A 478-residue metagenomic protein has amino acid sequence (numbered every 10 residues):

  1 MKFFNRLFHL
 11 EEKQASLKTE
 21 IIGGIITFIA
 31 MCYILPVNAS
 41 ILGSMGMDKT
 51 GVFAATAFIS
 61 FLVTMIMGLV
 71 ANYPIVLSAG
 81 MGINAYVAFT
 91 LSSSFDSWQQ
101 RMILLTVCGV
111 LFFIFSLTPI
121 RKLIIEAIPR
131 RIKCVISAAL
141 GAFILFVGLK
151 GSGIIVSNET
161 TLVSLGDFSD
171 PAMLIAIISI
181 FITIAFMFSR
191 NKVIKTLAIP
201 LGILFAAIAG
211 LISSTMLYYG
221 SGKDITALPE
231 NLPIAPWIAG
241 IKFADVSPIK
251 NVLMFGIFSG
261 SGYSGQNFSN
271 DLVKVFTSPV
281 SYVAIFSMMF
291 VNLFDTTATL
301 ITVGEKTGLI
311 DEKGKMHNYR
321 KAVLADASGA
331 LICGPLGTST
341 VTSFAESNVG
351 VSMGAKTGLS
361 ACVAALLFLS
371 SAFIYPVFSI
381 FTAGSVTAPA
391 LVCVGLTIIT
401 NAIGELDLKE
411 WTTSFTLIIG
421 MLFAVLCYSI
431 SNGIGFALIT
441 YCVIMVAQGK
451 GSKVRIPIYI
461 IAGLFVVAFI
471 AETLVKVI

Functional and structural regions predicted by a protein language model:
M1-G51, L165, I203-R320, V466 (+1 more regions): Helix-loop-helix hairpins and the membrane-proximal interhelical loops of multi-pass alpha-helical transport proteins
K2-N38, I59, G80-F89, S93-L140 (+1 more regions): Helix-loop-helix junctions within the multi-pass membrane cores of secondary transporters/permeases
S16, C32, P36, F53 (+18 more regions): Conserved active-site and cofactor/substrate-binding residues in soluble primary-metabolism enzymes
G46-M65: Loop-to-helix transition at the N-terminal end of transmembrane alpha-helices
K49-T50, I75, W98, I430: Membrane-helix interface/capping residues of multi-pass secondary transporters
I59-M81: Juxtamembrane transmembrane-helix boundary signature
I83-S94, F113-R121, T161-M173, V193-P200 (+8 more regions): Alpha-helical membrane-embedding segments and immediately adjacent membrane-interface amphipathic helices
F95-I212, M216, A361-I478: Membrane-embedded alpha-helical modules
